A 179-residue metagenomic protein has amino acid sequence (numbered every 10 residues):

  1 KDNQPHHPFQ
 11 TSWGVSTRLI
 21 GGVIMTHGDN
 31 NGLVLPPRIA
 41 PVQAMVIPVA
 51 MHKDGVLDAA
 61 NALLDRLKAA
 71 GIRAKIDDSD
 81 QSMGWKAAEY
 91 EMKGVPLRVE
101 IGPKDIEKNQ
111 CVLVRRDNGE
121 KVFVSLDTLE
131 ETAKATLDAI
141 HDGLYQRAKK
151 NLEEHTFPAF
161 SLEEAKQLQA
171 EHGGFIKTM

Functional and structural regions predicted by a protein language model:
K1-M179: NTP/phosphate- and nucleic-acid-binding module
